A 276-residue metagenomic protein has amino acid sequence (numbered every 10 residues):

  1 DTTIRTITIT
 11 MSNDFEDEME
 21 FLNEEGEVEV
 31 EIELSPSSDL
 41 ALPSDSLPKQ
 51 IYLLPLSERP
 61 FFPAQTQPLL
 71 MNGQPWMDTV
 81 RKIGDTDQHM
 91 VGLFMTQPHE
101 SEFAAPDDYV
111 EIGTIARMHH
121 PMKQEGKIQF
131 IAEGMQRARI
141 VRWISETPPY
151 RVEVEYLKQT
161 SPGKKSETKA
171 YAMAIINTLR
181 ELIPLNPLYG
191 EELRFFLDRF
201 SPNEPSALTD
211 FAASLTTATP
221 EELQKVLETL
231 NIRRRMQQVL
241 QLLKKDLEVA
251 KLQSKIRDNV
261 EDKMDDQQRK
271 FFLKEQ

Functional and structural regions predicted by a protein language model:
I4-Q276: N-terminal low-complexity, acidic/polar interaction/targeting segments
